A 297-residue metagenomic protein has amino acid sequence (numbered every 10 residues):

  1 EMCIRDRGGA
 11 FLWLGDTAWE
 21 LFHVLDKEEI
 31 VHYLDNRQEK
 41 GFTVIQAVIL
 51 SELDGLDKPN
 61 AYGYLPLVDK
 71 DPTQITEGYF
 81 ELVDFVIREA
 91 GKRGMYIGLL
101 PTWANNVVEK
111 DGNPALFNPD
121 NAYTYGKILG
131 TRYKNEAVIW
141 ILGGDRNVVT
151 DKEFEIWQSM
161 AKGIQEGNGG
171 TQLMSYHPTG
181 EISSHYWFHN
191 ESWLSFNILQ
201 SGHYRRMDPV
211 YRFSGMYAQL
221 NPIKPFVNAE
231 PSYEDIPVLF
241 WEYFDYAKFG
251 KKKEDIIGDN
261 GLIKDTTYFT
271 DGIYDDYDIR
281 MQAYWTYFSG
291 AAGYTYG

Functional and structural regions predicted by a protein language model:
R5-D208, P222: Active-site mouth of glycoside hydrolases
E191-G297: Catalytic-core region of carbohydrate-active enzymes that cleave or remodel glycosidic bonds
